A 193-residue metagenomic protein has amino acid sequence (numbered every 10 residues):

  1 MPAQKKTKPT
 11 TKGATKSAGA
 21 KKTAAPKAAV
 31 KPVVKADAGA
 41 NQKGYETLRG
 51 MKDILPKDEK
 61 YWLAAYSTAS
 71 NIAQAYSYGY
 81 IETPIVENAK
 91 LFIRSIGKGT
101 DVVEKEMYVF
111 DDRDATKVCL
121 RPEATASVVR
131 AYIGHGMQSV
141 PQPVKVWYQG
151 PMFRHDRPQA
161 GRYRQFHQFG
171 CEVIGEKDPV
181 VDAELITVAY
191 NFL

Functional and structural regions predicted by a protein language model:
P2-L193: TRNA-recognition modules of translation machinery and tRNA-sensing kinases, especially anticodon-binding
